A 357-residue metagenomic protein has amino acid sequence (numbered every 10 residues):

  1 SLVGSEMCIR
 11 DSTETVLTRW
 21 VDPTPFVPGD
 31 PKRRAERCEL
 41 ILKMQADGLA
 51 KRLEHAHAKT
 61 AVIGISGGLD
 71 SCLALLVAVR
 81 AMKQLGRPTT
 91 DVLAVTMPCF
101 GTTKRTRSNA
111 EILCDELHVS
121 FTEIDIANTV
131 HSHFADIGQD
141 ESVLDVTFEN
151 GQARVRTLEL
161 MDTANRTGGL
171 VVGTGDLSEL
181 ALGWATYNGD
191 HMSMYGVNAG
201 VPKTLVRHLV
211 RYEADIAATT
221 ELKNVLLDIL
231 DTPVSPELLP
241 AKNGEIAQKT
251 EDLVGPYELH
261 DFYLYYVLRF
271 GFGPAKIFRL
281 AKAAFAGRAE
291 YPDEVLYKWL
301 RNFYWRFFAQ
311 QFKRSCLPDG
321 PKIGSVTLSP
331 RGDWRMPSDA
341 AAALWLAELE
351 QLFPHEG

Functional and structural regions predicted by a protein language model:
S5-E6, R10-G67, S71-G357: ATP/NTP-dependent adenylation/nucleotidyl-transfer catalytic domains that generate, transfer, or process NMP-activated
